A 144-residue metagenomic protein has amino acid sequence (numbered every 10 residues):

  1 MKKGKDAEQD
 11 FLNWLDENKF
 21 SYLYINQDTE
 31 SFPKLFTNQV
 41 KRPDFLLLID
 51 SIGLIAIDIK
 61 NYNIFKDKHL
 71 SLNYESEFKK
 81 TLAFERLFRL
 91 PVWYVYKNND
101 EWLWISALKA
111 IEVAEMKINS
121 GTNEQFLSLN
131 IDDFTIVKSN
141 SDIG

Functional and structural regions predicted by a protein language model:
M1-K34: Acidic-basic catalytic patches of nuclease active cores, encompassing PD-(D/E)XK and other metal-cofactor nuclease
L15, P43-K66: Conserved catalytic cores of phosphodiester-cleaving nucleases, focusing on short active-site segments
L23-Y24, A56-D58, V92-Y96: A structural signal for short, well-ordered beta-strand segments and their strand-loop junctions that often border
Y24-I52: Active-site metal-binding core of divalent-cation-utilizing nuclease and nuclease-like domains
Y62-F84: Mg2+/Mn2+-dependent nuclease catalytic core
L82-A110: Nucleic-acid nuclease catalytic cores
L103-G144: Intrinsically disordered, low-complexity terminal regions enriched in charged/polar residues
